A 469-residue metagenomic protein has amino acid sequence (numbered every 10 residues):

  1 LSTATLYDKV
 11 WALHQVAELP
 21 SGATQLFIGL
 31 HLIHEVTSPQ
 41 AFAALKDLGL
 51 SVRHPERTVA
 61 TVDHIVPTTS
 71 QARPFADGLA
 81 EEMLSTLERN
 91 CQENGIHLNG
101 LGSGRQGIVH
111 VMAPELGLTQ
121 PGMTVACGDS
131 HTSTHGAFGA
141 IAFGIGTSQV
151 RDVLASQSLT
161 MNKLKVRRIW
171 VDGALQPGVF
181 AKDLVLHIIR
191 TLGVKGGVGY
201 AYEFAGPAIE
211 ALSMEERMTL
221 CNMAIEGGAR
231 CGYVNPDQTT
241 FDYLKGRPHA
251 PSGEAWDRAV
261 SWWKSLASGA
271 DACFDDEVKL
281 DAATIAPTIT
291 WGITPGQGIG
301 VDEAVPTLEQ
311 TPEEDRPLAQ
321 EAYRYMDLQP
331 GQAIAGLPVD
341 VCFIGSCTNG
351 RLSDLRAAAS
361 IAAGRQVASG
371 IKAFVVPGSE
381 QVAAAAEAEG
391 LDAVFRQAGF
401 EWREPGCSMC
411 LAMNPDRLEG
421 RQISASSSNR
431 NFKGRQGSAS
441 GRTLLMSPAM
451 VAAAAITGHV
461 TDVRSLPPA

Functional and structural regions predicted by a protein language model:
L1-A469: Fe-S-dependent hydro-lyases/dehydratases of central metabolism
